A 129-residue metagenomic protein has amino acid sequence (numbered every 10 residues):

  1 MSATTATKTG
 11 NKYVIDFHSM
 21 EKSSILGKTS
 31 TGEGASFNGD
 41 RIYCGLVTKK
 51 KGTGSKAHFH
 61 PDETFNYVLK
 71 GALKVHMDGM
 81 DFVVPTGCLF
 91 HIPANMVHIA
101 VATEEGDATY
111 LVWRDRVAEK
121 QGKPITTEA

Functional and structural regions predicted by a protein language model:
M1-R41, L46, I125-A129: A short, N-terminal "cap"/entry segment at the start of jelly-roll beta-barrel domains of the cupin/DSBH fold
G34-S36, G54-H60, V101-T103: Short histidine-centered beta-strand/loop micro-motifs that create catalytic or ligand/metal-coordination sites
T48-K49, F59-V75: Short, conserved beta-strand element in jelly-roll/cupin
F65, A72-K74, D81, V97 (+1 more regions): Structural motif
G79-A94: Short acidic-glycine-tyrosine-enriched beta hairpin
A94-K120: Ligand-binding loop in jelly-roll beta-barrel domains
